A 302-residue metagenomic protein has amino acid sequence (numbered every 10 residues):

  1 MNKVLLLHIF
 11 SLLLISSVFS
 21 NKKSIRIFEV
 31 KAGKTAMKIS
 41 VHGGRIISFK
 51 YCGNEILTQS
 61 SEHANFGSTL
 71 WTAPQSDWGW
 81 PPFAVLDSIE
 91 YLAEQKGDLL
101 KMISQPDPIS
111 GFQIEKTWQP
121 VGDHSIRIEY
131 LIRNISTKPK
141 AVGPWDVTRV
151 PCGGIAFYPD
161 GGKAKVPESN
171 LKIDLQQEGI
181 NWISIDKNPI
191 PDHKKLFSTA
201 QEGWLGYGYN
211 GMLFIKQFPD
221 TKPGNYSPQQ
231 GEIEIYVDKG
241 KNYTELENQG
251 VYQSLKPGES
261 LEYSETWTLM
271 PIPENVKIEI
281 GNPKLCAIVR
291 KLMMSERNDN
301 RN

Functional and structural regions predicted by a protein language model:
V4-L14: Sec-dependent N-terminal signal peptides
N21-R301: Surface-exposed acidic/polar loop and edge beta-strand patches at domain peripheries
